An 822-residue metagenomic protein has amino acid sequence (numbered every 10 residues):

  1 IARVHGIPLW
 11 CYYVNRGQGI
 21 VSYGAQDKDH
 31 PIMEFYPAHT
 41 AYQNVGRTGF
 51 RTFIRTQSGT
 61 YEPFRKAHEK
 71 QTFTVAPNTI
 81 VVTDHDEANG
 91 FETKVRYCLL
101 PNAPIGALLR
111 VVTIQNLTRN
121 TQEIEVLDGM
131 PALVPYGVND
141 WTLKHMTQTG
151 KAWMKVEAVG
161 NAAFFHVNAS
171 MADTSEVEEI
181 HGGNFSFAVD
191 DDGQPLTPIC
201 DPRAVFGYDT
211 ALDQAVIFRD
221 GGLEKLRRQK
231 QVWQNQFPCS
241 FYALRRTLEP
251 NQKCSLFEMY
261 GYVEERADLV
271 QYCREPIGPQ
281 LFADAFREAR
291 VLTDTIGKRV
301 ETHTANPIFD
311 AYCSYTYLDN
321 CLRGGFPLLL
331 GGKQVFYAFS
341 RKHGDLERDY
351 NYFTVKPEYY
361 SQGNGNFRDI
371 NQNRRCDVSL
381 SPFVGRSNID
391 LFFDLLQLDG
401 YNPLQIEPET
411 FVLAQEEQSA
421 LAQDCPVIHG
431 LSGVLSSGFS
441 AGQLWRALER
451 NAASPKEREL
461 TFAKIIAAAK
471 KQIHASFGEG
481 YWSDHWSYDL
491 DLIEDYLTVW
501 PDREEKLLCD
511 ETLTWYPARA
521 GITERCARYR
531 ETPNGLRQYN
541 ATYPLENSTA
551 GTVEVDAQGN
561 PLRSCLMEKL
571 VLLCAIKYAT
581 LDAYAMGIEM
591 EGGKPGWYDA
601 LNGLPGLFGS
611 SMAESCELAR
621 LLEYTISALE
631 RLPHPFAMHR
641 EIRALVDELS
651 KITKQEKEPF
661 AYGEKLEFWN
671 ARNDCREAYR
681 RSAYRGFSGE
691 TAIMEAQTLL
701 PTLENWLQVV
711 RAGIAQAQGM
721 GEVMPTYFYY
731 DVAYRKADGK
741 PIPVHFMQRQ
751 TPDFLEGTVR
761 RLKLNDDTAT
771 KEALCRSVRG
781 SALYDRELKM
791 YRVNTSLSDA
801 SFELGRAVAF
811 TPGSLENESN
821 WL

Functional and structural regions predicted by a protein language model:
I1-V571, A583-L604, Y624, H634-D647 (+3 more regions): Anionic coordination/interaction segments
C574-K577: Alpha-helical cores of eukaryotic small-GTPase signaling modules
L607-A613: Bacterial inner-membrane juxtamembrane interface segments
R620-R631: Long, well-ordered alpha-helical segments
